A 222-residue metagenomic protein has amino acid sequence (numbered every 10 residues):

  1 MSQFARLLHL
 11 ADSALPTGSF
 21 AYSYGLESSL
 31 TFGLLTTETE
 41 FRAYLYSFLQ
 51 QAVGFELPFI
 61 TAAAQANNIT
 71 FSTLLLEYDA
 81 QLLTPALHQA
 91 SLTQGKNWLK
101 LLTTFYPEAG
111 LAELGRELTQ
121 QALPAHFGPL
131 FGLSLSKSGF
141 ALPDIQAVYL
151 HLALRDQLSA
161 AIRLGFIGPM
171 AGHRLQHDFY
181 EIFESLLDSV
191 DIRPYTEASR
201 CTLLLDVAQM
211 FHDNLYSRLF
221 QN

Functional and structural regions predicted by a protein language model:
M1-N222: Metal- and O2-centered redox machinery and metal/ROS homeostasis
